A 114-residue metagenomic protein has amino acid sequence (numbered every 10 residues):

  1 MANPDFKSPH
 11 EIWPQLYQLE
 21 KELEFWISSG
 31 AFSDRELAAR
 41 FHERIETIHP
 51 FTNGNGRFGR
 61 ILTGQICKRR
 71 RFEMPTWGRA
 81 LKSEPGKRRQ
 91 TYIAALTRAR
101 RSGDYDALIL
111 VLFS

Functional and structural regions predicted by a protein language model:
M1-S114: FIC/Doc superfamily catalytic core
